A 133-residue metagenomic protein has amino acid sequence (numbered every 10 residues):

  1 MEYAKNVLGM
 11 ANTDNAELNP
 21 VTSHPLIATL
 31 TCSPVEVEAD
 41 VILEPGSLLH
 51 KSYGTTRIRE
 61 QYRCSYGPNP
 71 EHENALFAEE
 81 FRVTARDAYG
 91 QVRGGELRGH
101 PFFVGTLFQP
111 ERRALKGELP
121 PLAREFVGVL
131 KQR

Functional and structural regions predicted by a protein language model:
M1-K51, A123-L130: Cysteine-nucleophile active-site neighborhood
S52-R57: Short, glycine-/aromatic-enriched active-site segment of Class I SAM-dependent methyltransferases
I58-T84, Y89-R93, L97-R133: Acyltransferase
